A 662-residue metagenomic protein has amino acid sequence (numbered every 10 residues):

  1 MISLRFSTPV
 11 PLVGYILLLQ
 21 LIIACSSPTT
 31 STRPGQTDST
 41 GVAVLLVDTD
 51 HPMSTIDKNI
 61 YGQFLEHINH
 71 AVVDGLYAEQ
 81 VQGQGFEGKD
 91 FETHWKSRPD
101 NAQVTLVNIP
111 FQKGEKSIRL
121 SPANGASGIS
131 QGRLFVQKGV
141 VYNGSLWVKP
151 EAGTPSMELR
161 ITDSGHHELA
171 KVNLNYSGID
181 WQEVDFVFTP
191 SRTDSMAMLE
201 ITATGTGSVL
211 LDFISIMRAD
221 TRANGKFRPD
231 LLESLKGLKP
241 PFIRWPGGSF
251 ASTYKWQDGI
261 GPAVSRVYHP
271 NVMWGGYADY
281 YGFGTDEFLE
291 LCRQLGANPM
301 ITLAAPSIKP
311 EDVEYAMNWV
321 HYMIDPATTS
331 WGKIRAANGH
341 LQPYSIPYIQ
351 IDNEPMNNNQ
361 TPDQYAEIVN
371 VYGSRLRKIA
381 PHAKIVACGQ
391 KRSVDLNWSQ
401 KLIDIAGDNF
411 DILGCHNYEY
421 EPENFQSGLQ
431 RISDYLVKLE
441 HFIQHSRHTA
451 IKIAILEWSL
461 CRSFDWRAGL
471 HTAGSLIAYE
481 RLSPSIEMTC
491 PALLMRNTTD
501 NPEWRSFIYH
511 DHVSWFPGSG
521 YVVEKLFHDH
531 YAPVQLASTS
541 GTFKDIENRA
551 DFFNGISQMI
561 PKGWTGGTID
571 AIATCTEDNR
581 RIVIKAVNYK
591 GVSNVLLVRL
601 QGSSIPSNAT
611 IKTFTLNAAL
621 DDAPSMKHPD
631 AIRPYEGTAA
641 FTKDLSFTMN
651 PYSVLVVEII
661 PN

Functional and structural regions predicted by a protein language model:
S26-Y281, N298-M300, E311, M317 (+6 more regions): Extracellular and organelle-lumenal recognition/adhesion modules and their flexible linkers in secreted
H67-I68, I451-D570: Aromatic/acidic polysaccharide-binding cleft in carbohydrate-active enzymes
W147-A152, T189-S191, D529, V587-Y589 (+1 more regions): Solvent-exposed strand-to-loop "edge" motifs in beta-rich extracellular domains
F188-S191, M196-M198, A219-P240, Y281 (+5 more regions): An active-site-proximal structural segment forming one wall of the substrate-binding cleft that immediately precedes
D212, L341-N357, C388-G389, L396-I432 (+4 more regions): Aromatic- and acid-rich polysaccharide-binding/catalytic face of secreted or lumenal carbohydrate-active enzymes
W245, A304, K333-A337, G373-L396 (+4 more regions): Aromatic-lined carbohydrate-recognition surfaces of secreted/lumenal glycan-active proteins
V272-M273, Y277-Y281, E287, D363 (+3 more regions): Glycoside hydrolase catalytic-domain groove-lining segments
R549-G566, V587-N662: C-terminal beta-sandwich/jelly-roll accessory domains of carbohydrate-active enzymes
